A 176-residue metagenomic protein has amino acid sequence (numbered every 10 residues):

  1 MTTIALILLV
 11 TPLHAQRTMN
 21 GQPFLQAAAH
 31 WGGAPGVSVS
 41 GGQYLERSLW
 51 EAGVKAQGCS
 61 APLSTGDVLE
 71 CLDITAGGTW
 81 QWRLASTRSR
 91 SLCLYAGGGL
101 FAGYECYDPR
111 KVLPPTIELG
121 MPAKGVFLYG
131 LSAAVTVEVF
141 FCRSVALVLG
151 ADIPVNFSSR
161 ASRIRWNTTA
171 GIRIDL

Functional and structural regions predicted by a protein language model:
M1-N20: Cleavable N-terminal export/targeting peptides
M19-V39, L49-P62, L147-F157: Transmembrane beta-strand segments that form the barrel wall of outer-membrane beta-barrel proteins
Q22-F24, A34-G36, D73-G77, L128-S132 (+1 more regions): Transmembrane beta-barrel architecture of outer-membrane proteins
A29-W31, G66-D73, L119-F127, R160-R165: Replace "Gram-negative outer membrane beta-barrel proteins" with "bacterial and organellar outer membrane beta-barrel
V37, K55-A56, A61-P62, E105-C106 (+6 more regions): Outer-membrane beta-barrel domain signature
G42-E118, F141, V145, I174-L176: Gram-negative (and chloroplast) outer-membrane scaffold detector with strong preference for beta-barrel transmembrane
G125-V139: Acidic, glycine-rich flexible loop segments
R163-L176: Outer-membrane beta-barrel "beta-signal"
